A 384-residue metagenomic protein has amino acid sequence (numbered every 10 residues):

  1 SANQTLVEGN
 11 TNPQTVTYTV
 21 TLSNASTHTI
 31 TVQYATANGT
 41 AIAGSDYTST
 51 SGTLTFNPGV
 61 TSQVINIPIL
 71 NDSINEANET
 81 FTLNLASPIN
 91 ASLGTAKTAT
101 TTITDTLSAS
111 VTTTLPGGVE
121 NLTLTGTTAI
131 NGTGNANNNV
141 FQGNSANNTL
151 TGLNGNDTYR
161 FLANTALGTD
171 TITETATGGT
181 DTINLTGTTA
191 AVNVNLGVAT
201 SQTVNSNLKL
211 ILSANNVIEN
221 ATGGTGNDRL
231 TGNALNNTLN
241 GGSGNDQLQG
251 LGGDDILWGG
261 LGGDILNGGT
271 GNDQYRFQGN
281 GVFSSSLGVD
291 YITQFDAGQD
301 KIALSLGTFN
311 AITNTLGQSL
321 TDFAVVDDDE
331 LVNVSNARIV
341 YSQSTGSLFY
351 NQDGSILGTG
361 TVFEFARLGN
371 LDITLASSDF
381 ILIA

Functional and structural regions predicted by a protein language model:
S1-G9, L115-G118, T123-T128, G197-V204: Short, solvent-exposed loop/edge segments of extracellular or virion-exposed proteins
N3, V7, T11-T17, S62-N90 (+6 more regions): Acidic, glycine-rich calcium-binding repeat modules characteristic of RTX/beta-roll and related beta-solenoid repeat
V16-N24: Short beta-strand elements of extracellular/lumenal beta-sandwich folds
S23-I42, L85-S87, G187, L304-F309: Short acidic, flexible loop segments centered on an aromatic residue
A25-T29, I42-G44, L115-G118, G179: Extracellular acidic loop/turn motifs
T31-L70, A86-I89, Q202: Extracellular beta-sheet repeat scaffolds used for adhesion and glycan interaction
A77, T82, T100, L210-N220 (+1 more regions): Low-complexity acidic/polar repeat-biased segments
Y159-L162, A191-V217, Q278-V282: Acidic/polar low-complexity surface segments
